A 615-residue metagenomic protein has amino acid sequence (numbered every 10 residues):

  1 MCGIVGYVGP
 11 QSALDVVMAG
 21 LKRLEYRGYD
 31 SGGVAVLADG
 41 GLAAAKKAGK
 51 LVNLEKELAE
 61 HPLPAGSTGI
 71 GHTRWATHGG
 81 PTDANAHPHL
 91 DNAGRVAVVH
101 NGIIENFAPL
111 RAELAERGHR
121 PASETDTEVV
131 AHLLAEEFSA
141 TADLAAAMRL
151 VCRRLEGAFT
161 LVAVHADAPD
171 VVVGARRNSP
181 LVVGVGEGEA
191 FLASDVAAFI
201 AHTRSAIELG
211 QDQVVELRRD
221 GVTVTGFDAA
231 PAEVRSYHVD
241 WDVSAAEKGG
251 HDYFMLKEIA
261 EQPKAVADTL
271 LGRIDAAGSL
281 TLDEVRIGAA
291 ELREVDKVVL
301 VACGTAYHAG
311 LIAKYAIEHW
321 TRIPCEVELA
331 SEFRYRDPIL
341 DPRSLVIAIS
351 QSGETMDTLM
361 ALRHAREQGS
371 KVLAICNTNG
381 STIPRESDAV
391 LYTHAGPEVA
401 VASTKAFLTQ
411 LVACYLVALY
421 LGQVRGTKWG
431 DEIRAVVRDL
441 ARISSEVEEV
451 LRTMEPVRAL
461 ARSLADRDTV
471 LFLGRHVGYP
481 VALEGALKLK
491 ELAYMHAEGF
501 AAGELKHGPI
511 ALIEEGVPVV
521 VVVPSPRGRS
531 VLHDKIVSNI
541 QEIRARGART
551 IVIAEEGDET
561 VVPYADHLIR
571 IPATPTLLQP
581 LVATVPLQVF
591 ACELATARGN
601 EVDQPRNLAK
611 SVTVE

Functional and structural regions predicted by a protein language model:
M1-K248, D252-Y253, E261-D296, Y335 (+2 more regions): Conserved short alpha-helical segments that host acidic/polar catalytic motifs at enzyme active sites
A44, D167-A168, S179-L181, E187-G188 (+1 more regions): A SIS-like phosphosugar-recognition module
